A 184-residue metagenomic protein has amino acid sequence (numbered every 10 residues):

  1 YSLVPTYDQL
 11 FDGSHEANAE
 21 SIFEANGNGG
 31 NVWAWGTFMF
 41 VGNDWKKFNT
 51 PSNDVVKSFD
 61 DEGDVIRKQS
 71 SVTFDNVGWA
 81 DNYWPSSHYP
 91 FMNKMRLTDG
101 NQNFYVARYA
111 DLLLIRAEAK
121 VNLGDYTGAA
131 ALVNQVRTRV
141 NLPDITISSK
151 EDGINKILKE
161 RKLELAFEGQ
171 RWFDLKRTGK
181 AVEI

Functional and structural regions predicted by a protein language model:
Y1-W33, I66-I184: Acidic/polar-rich alpha-helix caps and helix-coil junctions
N18-A19, N28-V55: His/Glu-based metal-binding/catalytic segments typifying zinc-dependent metallopeptidases
M39, N49-N53, E62, I66 (+2 more regions): Low-complexity, intrinsically disordered regions enriched in charged/polar residues
V56-D61, S70-V72: Conserved active-site loop region of the serine DD-peptidase/beta-lactamase
